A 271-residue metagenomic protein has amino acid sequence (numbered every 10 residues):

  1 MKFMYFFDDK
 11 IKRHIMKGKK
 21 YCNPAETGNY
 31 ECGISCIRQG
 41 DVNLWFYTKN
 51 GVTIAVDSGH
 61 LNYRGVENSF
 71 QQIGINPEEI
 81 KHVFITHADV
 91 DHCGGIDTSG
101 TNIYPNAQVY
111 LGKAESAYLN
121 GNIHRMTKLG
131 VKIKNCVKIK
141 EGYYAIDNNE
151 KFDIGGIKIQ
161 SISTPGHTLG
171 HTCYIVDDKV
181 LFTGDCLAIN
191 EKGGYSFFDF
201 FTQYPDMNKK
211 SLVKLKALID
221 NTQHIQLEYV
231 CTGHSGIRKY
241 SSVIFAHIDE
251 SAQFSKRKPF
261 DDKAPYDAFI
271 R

Functional and structural regions predicted by a protein language model:
K2-I11, F260-R271: C-terminal regulatory/interaction regions
R13-K17, N23-P24, K113-I162, Q203-Q223: Metallo-beta-lactamase
K19-I73, C173-G184, A188-N190: Conserved beta-strand hairpin/beta-sheet module of binuclear metal-dependent hydrolase folds, prominently
S35, F84, Y110, Y144-I146 (+3 more regions): Hydrophobic/aromatic beta-strand patches that form the interior of the parallel beta-sheet core in alpha/beta enzyme
I54-D57, V83-F84, S161-S163: Short catalytic-loop micro-motif centered on adjacent basic/acidic residues
L61, K158-P165, L169-V243, H247: Metallo-beta-lactamase
N62-R64, Q71-E150, E250-R257, D261-P265: Active-site HxH/HxHxD metal-binding segment of metal-dependent hydrolases
E67-N68, I96-T98, I123-H124, D177 (+2 more regions): Short amphipathic alpha-helical segments
